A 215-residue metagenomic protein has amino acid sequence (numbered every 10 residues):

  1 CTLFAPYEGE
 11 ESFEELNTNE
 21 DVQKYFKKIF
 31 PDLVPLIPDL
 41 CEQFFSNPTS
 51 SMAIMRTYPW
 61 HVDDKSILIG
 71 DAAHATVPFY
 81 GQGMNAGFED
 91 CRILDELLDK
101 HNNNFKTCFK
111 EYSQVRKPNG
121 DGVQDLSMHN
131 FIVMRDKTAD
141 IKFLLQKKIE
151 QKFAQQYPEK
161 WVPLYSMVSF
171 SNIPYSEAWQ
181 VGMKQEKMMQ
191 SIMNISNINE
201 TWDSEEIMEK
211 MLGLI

Functional and structural regions predicted by a protein language model:
C1-I54, H101-N103: Conserved FAD/dinucleotide-binding core of flavoprotein oxidoreductases
P6-E10, H74-A75, N130: A short, flexible beta-alpha/helix-coil linker loop
V22, F26, D90, R116-N119: Hydrophobic/aromatic residues within well-ordered alpha-helical segments
S50-L68, D121, A139, F143: FAD-binding beta-loop-beta segment adjacent to the flavin cofactor pocket
S51-T57, A73-N85, P118: Glycine-rich phosphate/pyrophosphate-binding beta-alpha loops
I69-D71, E89: Active-site flanking residues adjacent to catalytic metal/cofactor-binding acidic residues
Y80-L97: A short alpha/beta connector and helix-capping loop motif
E96-I215: C-terminal helical "tail/cap" subdomain of flavin- and related membrane-associated enzymes
